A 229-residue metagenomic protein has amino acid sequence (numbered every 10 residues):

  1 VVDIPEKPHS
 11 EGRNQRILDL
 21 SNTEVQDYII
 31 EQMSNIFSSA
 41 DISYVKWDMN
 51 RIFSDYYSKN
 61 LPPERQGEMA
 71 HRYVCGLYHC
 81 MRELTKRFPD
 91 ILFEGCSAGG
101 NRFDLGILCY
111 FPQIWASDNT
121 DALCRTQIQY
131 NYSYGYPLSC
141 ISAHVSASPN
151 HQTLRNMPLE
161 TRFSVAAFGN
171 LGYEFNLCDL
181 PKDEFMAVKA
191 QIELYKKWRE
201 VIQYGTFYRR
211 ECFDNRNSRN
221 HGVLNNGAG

Functional and structural regions predicted by a protein language model:
V1-R13, S38-S39, V45, N50: Catalytic-face loop-and-helix region of soluble metabolic enzyme cores
V2-D27, H71-D179: Glycan-recognition surfaces
E11, F53-K59: Short acidic/His/Gly/Ser-rich catalytic and metal-binding motifs that mark active-site loops of diverse hydrolases
S21-D48, L84: An active-site-proximal structural segment forming one wall of the substrate-binding cleft that immediately precedes
M33-S34, M81-E83, R219-L224: Generic recognition of flexible, low-complexity loop/linker segments
W47-S54, S97-R102: Short, solvent-exposed turn/loop segments enriched in Gly/Ser/Thr/Pro and often Arg
L61-G67, I91: Short acidic, glycine/proline-enriched helix-loop-strand junctions
E174-G229: Glycan-recognition and catalytic regions of carbohydrate-active enzymes
